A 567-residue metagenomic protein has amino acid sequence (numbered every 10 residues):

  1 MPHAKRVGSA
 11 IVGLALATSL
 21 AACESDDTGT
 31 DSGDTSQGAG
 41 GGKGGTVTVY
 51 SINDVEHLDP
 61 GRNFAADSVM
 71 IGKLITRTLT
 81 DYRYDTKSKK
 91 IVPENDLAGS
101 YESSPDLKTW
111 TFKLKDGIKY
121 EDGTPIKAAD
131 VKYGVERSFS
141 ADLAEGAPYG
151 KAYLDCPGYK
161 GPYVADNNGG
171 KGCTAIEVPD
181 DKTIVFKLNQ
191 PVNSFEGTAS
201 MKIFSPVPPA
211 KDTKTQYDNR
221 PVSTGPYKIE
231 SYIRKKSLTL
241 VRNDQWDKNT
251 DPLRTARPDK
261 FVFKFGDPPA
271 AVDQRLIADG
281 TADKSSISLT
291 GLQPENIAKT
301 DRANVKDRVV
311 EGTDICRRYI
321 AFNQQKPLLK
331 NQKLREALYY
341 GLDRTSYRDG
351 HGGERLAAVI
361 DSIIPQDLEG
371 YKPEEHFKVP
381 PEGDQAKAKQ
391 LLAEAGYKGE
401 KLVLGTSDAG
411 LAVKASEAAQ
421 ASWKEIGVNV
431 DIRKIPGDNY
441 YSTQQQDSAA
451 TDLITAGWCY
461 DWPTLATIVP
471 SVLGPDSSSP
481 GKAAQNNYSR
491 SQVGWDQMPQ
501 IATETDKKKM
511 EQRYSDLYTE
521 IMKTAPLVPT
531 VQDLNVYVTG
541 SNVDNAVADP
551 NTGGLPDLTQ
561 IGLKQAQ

Functional and structural regions predicted by a protein language model:
Y50-P105, V222: N-terminal lobe/hinge region of extracytoplasmic solute-binding protein
K113, D130-K132, L143-V207, S231-I233: Surface-exposed binding/hinge segments that line and control ligand-binding clefts or catalytic entry sites
I126-E136, D181-L188, G225-P226, A256-K260 (+3 more regions): Alpha-helical secondary-structure segments
I176-E177, D431-N439, T467-S541, Q565-Q567: Extracytoplasmic/peripheral linker and loop segments enriched in polar/acidic and small residues with frequent Thr/Pro
K187, P191-T255, D259-K260: Gly/Pro-rich hinge or "lid" segments in bacterial periplasmic/extracellular proteins
D212-D218, W246-A298: Ligand-site clamp/hinge motif
Y340, E354-E394, L411-K414: Structural transition elements
Y537-Q567: Long beta-strand-rich cores associated with HINT superfamily self-processing modules
